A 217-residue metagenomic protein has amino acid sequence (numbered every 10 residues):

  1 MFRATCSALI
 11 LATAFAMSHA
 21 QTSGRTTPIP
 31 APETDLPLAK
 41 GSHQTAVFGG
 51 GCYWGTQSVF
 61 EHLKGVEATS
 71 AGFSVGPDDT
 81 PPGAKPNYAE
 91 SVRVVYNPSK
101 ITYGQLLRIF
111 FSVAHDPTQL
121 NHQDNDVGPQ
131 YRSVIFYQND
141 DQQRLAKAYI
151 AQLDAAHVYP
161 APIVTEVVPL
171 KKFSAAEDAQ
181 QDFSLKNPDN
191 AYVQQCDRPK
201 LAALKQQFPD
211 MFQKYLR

Functional and structural regions predicted by a protein language model:
M1-S7: Bacterial N-terminal signal peptides that target proteins for export
F2, A16-R217: Flexible coil/turn and secondary-structure edge motifs
S7-H19: Hydrophobic alpha-helical targeting segments used for export or membrane insertion
